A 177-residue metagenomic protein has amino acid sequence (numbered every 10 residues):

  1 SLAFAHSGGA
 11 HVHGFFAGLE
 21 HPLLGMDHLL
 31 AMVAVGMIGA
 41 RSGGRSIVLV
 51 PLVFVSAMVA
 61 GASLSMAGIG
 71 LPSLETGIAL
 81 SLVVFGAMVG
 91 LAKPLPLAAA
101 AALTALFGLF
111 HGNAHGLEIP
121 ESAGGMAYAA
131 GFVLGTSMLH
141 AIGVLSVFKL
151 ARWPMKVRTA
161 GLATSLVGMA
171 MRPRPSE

Functional and structural regions predicted by a protein language model:
S1-E177: Membrane metalloprotein/metal-transporter helix-bundle signature
